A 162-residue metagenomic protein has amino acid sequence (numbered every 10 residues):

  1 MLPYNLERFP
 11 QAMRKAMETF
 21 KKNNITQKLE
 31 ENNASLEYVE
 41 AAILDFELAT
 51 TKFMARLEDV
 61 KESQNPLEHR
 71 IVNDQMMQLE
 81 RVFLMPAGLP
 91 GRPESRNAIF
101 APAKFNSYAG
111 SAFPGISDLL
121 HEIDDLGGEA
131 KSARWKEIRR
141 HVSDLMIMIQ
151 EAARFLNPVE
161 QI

Functional and structural regions predicted by a protein language model:
M1-I162: Secretory-pathway/membrane protein signature
